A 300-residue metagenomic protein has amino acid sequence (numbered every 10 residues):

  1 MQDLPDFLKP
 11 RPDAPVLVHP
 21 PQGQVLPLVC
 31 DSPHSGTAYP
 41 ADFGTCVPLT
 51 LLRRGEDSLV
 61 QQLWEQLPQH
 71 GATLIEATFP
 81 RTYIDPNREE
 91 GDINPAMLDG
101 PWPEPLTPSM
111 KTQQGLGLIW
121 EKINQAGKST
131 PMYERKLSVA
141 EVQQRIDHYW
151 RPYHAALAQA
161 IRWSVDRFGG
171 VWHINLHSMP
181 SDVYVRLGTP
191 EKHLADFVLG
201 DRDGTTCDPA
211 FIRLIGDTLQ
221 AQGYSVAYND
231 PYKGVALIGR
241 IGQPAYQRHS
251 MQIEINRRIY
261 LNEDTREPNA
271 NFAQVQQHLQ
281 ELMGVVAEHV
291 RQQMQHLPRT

Functional and structural regions predicted by a protein language model:
M1-H173, S178-T300: N-terminal catalytic or cofactor-binding beta/alpha core of small enzyme domains
